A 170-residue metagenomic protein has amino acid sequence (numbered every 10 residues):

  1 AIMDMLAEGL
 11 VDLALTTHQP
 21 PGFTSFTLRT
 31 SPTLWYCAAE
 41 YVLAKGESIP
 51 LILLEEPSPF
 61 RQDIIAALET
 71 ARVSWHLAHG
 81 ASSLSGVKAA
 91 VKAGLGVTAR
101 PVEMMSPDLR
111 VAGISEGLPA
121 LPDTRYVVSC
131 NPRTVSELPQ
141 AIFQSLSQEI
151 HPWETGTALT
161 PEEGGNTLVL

Functional and structural regions predicted by a protein language model:
A1-L10, L84-L95: Short helices/loops that flank or line small-molecule/ion binding pockets
A1-P21, E163, T167-L168: Central regulatory/effector-binding core of bacterial HTH transcription factors
L15, P21-E56, R125-R133, S147: Hydrophobic/proline-rich hinge and linker segments of small-molecule sensing/allosteric domains, predominantly
G22-F26, S31, A93-T134: Beta-alpha-beta core module
P50-A71, S136-P139: Secondary-structure junction motif
L54-E55, L77, R100: Thr-Gly-centered strand-to-loop micro-motif
S74-S83: Short beta-strand-to-loop elements that line the ligand-binding cleft of bilobed periplasmic-binding protein-like
G117-E163: A late-sequence structural motif
